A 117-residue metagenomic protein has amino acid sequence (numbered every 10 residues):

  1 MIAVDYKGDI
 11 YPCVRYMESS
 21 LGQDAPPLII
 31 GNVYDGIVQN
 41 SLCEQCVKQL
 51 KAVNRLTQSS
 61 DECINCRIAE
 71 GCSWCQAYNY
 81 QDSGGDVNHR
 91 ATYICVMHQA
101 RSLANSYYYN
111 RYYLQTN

Functional and structural regions predicted by a protein language model:
M1, D5-K7, A25, Q58-C63 (+2 more regions): Active-site lining segments that contact anionic ligands and/or coordinate catalytic metals
M1-S19: A C-terminal junction/extension of Radical SAM enzymes
G8, G31, W74-C75: Glycine-centered flexibility sites
P12-R15, S59-N79, M97: Local cysteine-cluster metal-coordination motifs and their immediate loop/turn environment, predominantly Fe-S cluster
Y16-N65: C-terminal accessory region of radical SAM enzymes
C75-N88, S106-N110: Short cysteine/histidine-rich zinc-coordinating motifs and their immediately flanking basic loops
R90-N117: Short Fe-S-cluster ligation motifs
